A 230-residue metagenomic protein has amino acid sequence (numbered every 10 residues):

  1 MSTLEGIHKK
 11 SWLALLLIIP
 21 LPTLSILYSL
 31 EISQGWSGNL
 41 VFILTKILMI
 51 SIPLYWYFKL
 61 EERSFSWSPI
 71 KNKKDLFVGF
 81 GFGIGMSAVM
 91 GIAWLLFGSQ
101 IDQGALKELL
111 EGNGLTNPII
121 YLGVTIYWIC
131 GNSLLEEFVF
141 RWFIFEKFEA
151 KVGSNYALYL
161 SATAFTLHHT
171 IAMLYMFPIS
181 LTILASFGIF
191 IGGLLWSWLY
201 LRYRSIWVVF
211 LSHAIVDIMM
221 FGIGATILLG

Functional and structural regions predicted by a protein language model:
M1-I7: Short, Lys/Arg-rich, polar N-terminal cytosolic tail immediately upstream of the first transmembrane signal-anchor
K9-R63, L110-L115: Alpha-helical transmembrane segments in multi-pass membrane proteins
S25-G35, L95-I101, T170-M176: Juxtamembrane "helix-exit" motif on the non-cytosolic side of transmembrane helices
G35, N72-L76, P118, V152-A157 (+2 more regions): Membrane-helix interface segments
G35-S37, F65-N132, G230: Juxtamembrane helix-loop-helix connectors linking adjacent transmembrane helices in multi-pass membrane enzymes
L135-L160, L201-S205: Membrane-interface helix/loop boundary segments of multi-pass membrane proteins
A157-T170: Small-polar-interrupted transmembrane alpha-helices in polytopic inner-membrane proteins
Y159, I179-G230: Functionally important transmembrane alpha-helices
